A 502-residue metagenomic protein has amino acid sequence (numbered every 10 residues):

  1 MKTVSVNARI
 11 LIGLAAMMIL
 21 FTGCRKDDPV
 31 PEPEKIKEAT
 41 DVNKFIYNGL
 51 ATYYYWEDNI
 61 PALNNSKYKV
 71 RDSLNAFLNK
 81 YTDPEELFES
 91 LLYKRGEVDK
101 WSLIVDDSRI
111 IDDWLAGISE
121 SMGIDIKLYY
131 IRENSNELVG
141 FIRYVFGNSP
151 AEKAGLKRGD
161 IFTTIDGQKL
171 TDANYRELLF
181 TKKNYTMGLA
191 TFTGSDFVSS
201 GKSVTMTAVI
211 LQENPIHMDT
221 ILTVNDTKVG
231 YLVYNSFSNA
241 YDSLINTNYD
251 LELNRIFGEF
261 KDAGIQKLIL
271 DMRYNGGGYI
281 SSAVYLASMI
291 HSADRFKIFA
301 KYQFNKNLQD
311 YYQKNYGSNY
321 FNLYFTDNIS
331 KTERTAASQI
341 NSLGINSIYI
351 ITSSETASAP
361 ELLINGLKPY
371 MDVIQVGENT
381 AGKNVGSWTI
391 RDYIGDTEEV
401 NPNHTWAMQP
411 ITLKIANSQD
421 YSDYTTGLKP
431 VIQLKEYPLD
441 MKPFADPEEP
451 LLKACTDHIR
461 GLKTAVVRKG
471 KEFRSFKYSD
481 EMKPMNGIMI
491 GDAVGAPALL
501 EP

Functional and structural regions predicted by a protein language model:
M1-I12: Bacterial N-terminal signal peptides that target proteins for export
K2-V4, W114-G117, R132-E133, E177-L179 (+4 more regions): A general structural signal for short secondary-structure junctions and capping/turn motifs
L14-A16: Intrinsically disordered, low-complexity regulatory regions
L20-G23: C-terminal motif of bacterial Sec signal peptides marking the signal peptidase cleavage site
R25-K267, M289-S292, R474-P502: Flexible, low-complexity junctional segments that flank or bridge functional domains
N239-I245, N254-R255, E259-K267, G276-P502: C-terminal "post-core" interaction segments
R273: Cell-envelope and extracellular/periplasmic
